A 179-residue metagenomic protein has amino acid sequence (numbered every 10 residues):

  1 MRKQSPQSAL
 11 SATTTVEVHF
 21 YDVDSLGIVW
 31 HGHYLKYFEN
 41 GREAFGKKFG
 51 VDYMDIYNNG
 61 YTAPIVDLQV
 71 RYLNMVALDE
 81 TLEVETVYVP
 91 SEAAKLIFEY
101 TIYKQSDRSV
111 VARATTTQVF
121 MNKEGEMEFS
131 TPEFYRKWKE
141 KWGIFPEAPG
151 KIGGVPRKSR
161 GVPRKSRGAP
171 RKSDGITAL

Functional and structural regions predicted by a protein language model:
R2-K48, L179: Catalytic strand-loop segment that frames the active site of acyl-thioester-processing enzymes
R2-Q4, L10-T14, K47, A77-L78 (+2 more regions): HotDog/MaoC-like acyl-thioester-processing domains
T15-H19, R71, V119: Generic structural detector for well-ordered beta-strands
V29, A63-I65, V111: A broad, structural micro-motif
Y34-Y37, P64, E99: Residue-level recognition of specific faces of alpha-helices
F45-L96: Hydrophobic beta-strand-centered segment that forms part of the acyl-chain substrate-binding groove
A148-S173: Long, intrinsically disordered low-complexity tandem-repeat segments
